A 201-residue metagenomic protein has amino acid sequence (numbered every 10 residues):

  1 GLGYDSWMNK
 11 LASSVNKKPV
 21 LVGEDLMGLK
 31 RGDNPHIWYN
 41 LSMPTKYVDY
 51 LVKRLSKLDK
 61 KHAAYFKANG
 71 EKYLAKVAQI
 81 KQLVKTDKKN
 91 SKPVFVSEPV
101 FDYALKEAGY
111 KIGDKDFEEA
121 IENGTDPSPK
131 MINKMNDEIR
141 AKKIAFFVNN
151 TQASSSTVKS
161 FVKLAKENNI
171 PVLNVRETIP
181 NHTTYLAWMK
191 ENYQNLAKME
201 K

Functional and structural regions predicted by a protein language model:
G1-K201: Extracytoplasmic metal-acquisition and chelation regions
